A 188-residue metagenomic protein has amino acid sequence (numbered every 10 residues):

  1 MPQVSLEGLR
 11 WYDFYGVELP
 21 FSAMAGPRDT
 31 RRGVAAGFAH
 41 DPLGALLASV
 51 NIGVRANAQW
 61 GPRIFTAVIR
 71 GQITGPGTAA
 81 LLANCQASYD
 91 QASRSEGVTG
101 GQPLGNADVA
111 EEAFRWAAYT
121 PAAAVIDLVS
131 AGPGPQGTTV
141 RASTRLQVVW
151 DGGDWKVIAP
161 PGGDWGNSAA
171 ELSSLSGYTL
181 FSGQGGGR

Functional and structural regions predicted by a protein language model:
M1-D13: Amphipathic, hydrophobic N-terminal targeting peptides for secretion and organelle import
P2, T139, A159-R188: Low-complexity, intrinsically disordered terminal/linker segments enriched in charged and Gly/Pro repeats
V17-A92: Core segments of small alpha/beta cavity-forming domains
H40, G53-V54, C85, T120 (+2 more regions): A mature extracytoplasmic/lumenal domain signature
S93-P133: Surface-exposed, charged secondary-structure patches
A113-W116, S143-V149: Hydrophobic/aromatic beta-strand elements that line small-molecule binding cavities or substrate pockets in beta-rich
G132-R141: Short, cysteine-centered beta-strand-loop-beta hairpins and adjacent loop/turn segments enriched in charged/polar
D154-K156: Signature tryptophan residues that serve as conserved aromatic anchors
